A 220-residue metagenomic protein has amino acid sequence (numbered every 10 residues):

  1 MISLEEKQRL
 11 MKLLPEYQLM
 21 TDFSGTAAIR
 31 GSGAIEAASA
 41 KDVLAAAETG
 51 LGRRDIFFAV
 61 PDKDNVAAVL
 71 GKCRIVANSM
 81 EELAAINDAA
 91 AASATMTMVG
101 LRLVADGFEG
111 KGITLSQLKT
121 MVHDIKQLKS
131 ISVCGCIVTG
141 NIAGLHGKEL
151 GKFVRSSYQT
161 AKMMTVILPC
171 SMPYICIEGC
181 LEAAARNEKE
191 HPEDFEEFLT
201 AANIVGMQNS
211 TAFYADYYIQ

Functional and structural regions predicted by a protein language model:
M1, R9, G52, T114 (+1 more regions): Short, solvent-exposed coil/turn linker segments
M1-A28: Alpha/beta catalytic barrel-like cores
I2-K7, S32-A38, A212: Short intrinsically disordered, low-complexity coil segments enriched in acidic
E5-E6, E16, E36, E48 (+5 more regions): Glutamate identity and glutamate-enriched acidic tracts
K7, M11, N87, V122 (+2 more regions): A generic alpha-helix structural signal
Q18-L168: Active-site-proximal beta-alpha core segment in soluble small-molecule metabolic enzymes
I142-L145, E149-Q220: C-terminal active-site-proximal or functional interface alpha/beta core segments in diverse enzymes
